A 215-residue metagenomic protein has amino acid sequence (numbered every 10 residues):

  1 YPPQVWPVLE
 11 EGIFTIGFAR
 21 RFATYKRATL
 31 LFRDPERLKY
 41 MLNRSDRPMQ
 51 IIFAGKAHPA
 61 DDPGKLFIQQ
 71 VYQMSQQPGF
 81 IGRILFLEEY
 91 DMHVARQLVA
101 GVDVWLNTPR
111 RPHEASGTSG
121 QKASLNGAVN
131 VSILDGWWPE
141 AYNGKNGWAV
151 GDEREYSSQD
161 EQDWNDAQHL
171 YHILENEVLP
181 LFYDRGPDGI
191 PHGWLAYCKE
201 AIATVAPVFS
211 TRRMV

Functional and structural regions predicted by a protein language model:
Y1-T15, L42-D46: Nucleotide-sugar donor-binding and catalytic loop/hinge architecture of NDP-sugar-dependent glycosyltransferases
E11-K26: Conserved donor-binding/catalytic core segment of Leloir-type glycosyltransferases
F14, R47-Q50, G82-L85: Residue-level recognition of the N-termini of beta-strands and the immediately preceding loop/turn
I16, R27, L31, V71 (+3 more regions): Hydrophobic, well-ordered secondary-structure elements that form the walls of internal hydrophobic environments
A23-Y40: A conserved mid-protein helix/loop that constitutes part of the nucleotide-sugar donor-binding site
Y40-L42, R47-I52, V99-V208: Catalytic binding pocket for nucleotide-activated donors in carbohydrate/polymer assembly enzymes
F53-R96, V102: Nucleotide-activated donor-binding/catalytic signature segment of Leloir-type glycosyltransferases, i.e., the conserved
T211-V215: C-terminal alpha-helical cap of glycosyltransferases
